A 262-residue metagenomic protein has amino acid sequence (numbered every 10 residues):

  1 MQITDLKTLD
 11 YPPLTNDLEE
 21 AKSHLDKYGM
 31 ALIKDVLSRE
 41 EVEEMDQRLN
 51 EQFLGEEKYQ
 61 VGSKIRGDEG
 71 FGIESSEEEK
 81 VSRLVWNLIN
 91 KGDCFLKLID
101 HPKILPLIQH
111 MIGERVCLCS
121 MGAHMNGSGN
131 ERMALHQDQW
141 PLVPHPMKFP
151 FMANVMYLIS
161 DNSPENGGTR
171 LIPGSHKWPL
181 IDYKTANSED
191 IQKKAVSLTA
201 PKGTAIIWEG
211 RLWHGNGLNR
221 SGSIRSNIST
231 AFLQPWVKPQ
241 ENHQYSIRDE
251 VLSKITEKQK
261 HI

Functional and structural regions predicted by a protein language model:
M1-K27, K34-L135, P141-L142: Non-heme Fe(II)-dependent double-stranded beta-helix
Q2-Y11, S76, L212-W213, G217-I262: Non-heme Fe(II)/2-oxoglutarate
G92-K97, Q192-V196, G215-G217: Active-site rim elements
P106-L107, N130-T199, V237-I247: Catalytic core of non-heme Fe(II) oxygenases with the double-stranded beta-helix
S120-A123, V155-Y157, I228-F232: A structural signal for short, well-ordered beta-strand segments
A195, K202, S223-N227: Active-site lining segments that contact anionic ligands and/or coordinate catalytic metals
T199-H214: Conserved metal-binding segment of the jelly-roll/cupin
